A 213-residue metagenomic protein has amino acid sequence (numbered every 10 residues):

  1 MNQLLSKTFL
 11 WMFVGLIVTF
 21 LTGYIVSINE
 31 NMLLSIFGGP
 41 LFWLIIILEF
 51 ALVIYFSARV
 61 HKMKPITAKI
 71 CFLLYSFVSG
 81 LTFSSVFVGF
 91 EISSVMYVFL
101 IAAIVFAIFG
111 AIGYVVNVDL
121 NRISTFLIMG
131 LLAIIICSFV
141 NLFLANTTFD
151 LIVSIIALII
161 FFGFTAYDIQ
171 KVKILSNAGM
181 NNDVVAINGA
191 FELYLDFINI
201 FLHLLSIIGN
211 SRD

Functional and structural regions predicted by a protein language model:
M1-D213: A hydrophobic alpha-helical transmembrane-helix feature that marks the membrane cores and membrane-interface segments
